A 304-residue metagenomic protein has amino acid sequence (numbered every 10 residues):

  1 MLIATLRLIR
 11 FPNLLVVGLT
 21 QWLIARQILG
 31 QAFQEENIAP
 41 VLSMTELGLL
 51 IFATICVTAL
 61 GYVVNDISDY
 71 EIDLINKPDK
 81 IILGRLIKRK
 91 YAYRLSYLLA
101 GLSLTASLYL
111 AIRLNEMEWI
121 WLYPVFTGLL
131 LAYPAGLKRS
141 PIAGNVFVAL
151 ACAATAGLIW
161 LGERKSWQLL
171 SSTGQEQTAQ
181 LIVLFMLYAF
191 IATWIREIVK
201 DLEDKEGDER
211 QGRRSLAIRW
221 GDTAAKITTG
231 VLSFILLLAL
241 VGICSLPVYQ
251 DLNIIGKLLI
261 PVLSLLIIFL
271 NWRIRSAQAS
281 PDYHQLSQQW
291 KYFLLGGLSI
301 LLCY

Functional and structural regions predicted by a protein language model:
M1-Y304: Multi-pass alpha-helical membrane architecture of UbiA-family and related isoprenoid/lipid prenyltransferases
